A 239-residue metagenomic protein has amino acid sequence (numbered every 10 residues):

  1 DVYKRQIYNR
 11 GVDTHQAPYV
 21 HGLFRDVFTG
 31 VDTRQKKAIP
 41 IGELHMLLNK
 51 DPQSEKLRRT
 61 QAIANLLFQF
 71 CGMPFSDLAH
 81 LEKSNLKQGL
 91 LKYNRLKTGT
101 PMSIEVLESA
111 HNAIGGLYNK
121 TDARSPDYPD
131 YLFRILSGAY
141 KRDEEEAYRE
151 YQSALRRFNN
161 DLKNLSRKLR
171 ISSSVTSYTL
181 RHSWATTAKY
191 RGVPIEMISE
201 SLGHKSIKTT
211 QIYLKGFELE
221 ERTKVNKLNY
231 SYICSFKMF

Functional and structural regions predicted by a protein language model:
V2-Y3: Short, small-residue-biased leader/transition segments that mark boundaries at the very start of proteins
P18-F75, A79: Basic, Lys/Arg- and aromatic-enriched nucleic-acid-binding interface segment
G30, R95-G99, A139, L202-K227: Catalytic-site neighborhood detector that most strongly recognizes the C-terminal catalytic loop/helix of tyrosine
L44, L107-S172: Active-site/catalytic core of tyrosine-dependent DNA strand-transfer enzymes
Q53-E55, E150, N159-E200: Short, basic (Lys/Arg/His-rich) helix/loop patches that form interaction surfaces in the mid-to-C-terminal regions
H80-G116: Conserved tyrosine-mediated DNA breakage-rejoining catalytic core shared by Y-recombinases
S84-L90, I171-S173, V193-L214, F239: Short, polar N-cap/turn motifs at the start of nucleic acid-interacting alpha helices
E105, G116-L117, K215-F239: DNA/chromatin major-groove-contacting recognition/catalytic segments
